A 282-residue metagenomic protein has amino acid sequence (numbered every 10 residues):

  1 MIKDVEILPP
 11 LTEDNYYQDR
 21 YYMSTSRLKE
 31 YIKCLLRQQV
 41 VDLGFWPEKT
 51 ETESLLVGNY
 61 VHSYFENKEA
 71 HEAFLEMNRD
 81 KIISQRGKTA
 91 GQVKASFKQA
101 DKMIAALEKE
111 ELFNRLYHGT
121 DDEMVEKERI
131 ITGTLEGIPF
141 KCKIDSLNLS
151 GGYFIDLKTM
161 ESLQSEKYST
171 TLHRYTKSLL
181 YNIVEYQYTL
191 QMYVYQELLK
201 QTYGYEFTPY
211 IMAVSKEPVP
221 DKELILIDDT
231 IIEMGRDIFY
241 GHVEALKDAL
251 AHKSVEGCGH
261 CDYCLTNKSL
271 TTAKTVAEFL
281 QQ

Functional and structural regions predicted by a protein language model:
M1-K143: Metal-dependent nuclease catalytic cores that hydrolyze phosphodiester bonds in DNA/RNA, characterized by
K49-T50, T89-Q92, Y168-Y186, D228-I231: Short histidine-centered catalytic/ligand-binding loop motif
F65-E69, T159-S162, K200-Y203, K247: Hydrophobic/aromatic-lined pockets within catalytic cores
L75, Q164-Y168, E206-M212: Short acidic alpha-helical/loop segments enriched in Asp/Glu that coordinate divalent cations
Y117-G119, N148-D156, L199-F207: Secondary-structure boundary elements
G137-K141, N148-G152, E206, P218-P220: Coil-to-beta-strand transition motifs
C142-S178: Conserved catalytic cores of phosphodiester-cleaving nucleases, focusing on short active-site segments
N182-T189, V194-Q282: Metal-dependent nuclease catalytic regions and adjoining charged, substrate-binding loops involved in nucleic-acid end
